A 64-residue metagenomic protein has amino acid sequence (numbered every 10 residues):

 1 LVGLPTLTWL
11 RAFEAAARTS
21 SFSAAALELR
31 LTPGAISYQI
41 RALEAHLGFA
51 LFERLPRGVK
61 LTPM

Functional and structural regions predicted by a protein language model:
L1-P5: Short, Lys/Arg-enriched anionic-surface-contact patches
T6-W9, P33: The N-cap/first-turn positions of alpha helices within or immediately adjacent to helix-turn-helix DNA-binding domains
L10-A17, T62: Hydrophobic residues on short alpha-helical segments
A15-R30: Short helix-boundary/capping micro-motifs
F22, E44-L61: A short LG(V/I)-centered, amphipathic sequence patch enriched for acidic residue(s) preceding the LG motif
T32, Q39: Residues within the DNA-recognition helix of helix-turn-helix
